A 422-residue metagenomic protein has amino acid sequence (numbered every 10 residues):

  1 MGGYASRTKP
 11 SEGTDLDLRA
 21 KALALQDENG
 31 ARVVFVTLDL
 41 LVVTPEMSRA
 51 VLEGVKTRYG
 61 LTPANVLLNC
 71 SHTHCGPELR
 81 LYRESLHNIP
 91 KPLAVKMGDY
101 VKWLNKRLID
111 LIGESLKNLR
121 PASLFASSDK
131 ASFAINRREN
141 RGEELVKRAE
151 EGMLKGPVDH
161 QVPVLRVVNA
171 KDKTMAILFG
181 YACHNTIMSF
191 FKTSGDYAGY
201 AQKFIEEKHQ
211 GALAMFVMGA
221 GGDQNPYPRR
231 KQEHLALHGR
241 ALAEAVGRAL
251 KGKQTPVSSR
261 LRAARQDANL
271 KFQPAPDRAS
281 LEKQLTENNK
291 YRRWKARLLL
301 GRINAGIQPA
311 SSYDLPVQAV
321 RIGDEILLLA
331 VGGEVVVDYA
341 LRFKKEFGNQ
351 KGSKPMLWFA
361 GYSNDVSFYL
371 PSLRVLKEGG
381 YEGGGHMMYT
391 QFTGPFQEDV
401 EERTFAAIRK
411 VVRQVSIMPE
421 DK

Functional and structural regions predicted by a protein language model:
M1-L213, V217-L237, L250, P256-K422: Conserved beta-alpha junction segments in alpha/beta enzyme cores
L242: Anionic-ligand-binding alpha/beta catalytic cores of soluble enzymes and soluble regulatory domains that recognize
